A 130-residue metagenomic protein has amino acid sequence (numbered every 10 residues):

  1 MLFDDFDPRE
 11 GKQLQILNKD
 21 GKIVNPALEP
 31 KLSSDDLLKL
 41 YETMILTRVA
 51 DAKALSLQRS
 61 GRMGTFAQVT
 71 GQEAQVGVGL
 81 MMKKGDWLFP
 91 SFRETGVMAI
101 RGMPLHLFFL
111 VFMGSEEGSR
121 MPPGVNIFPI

Functional and structural regions predicted by a protein language model:
M1-E29: Charged, compositionally biased N-terminal leader segments and the immediate start of the first structured element
D5-K12, E42-T47, V76-G77, E116-E117: Short, functional N-terminal and low-complexity linear motifs
F6-R9, V24, E42, L55 (+1 more regions): Short, functionally important structural connectors and interaction interfaces within domains
L14-K19, E42-L55: N-terminal glycine-rich anion-binding loops that anchor highly charged ligand groups
S33-E42: Short, contiguous, helix-prone interaction/anchoring segments in small proteins
V49-A52, S56-I130: Cofactor-binding active-site loop characterized by glycine-rich and histidine/acidic residues
